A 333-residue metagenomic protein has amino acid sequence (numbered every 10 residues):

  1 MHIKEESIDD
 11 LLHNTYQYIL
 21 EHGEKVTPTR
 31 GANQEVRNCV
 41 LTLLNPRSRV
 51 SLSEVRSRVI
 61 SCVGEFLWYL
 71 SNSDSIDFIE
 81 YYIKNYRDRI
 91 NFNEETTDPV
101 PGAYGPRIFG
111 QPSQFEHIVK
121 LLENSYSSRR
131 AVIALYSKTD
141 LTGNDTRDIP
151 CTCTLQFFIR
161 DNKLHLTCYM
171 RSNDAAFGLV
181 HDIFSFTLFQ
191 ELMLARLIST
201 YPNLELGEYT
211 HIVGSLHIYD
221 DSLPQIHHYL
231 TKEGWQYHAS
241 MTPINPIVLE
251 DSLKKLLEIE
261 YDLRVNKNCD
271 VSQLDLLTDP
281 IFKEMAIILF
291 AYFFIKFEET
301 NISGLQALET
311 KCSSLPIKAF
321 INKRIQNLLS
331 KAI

Functional and structural regions predicted by a protein language model:
M1-I333: Terminal, non-catalytic protein-protein interaction segments that mediate quaternary/complex assembly
